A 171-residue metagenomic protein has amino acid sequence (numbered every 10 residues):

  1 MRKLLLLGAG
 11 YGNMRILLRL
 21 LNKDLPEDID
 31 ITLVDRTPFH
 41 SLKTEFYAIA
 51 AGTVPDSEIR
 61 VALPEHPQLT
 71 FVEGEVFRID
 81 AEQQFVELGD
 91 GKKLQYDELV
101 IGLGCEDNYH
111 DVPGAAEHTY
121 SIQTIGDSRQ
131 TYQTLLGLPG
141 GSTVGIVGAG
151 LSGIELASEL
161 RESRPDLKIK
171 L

Functional and structural regions predicted by a protein language model:
M1, Q68-G145: FAD-binding core/adjacent interface of flavoenzyme oxidoreductases
M1-T70, G145-I146, E155-L171: Beta1-alpha1 glycine-rich phosphate/pyrophosphate-binding loop at the start of Rossmann-like nucleotide-binding domains
G10-Y11, I125, G150: Alpha-helix N-cap/helix-start capping motif
G12, R78, S152: Glycine-/small-residue-rich active-site loops that bind phosphorylated ligands and cofactors
Y109, L151-E155: Short, well-ordered, mixed-charge alpha-helical segments that flank or form enzyme active sites
